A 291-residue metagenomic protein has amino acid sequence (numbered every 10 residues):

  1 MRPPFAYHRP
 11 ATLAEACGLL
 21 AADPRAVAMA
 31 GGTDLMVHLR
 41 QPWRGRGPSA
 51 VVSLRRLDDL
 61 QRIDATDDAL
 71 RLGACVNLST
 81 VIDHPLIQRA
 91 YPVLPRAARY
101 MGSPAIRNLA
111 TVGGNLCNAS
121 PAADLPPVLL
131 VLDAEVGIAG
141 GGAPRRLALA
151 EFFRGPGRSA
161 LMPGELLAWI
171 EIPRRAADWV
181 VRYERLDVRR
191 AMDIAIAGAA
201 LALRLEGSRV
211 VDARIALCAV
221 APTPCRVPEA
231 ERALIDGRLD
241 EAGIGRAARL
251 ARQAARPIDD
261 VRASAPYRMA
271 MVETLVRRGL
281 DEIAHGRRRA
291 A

Functional and structural regions predicted by a protein language model:
M1-A291: C-terminal structural segment of proteins
